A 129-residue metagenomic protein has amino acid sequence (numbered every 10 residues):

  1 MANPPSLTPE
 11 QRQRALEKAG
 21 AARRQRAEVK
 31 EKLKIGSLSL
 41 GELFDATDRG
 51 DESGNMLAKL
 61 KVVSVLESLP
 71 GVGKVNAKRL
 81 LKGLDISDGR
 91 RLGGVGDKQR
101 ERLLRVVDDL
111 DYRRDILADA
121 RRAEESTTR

Functional and structural regions predicted by a protein language model:
A2-L69: Long, highly charged, low-complexity intrinsically disordered interaction regions that mediate electrostatic DNA/RNA
L40-D48, S53-N55, L60, A77 (+4 more regions): Short leucine-rich amphipathic alpha-helices used at interfaces
V75-K78, K82-I116: Accessory alpha-helical DNA-binding modules that contact the DNA backbone or grooves
Y112-R129: A basic, often C-terminal nucleic-acid-binding module that engages the phosphate backbone, implemented in DNA
